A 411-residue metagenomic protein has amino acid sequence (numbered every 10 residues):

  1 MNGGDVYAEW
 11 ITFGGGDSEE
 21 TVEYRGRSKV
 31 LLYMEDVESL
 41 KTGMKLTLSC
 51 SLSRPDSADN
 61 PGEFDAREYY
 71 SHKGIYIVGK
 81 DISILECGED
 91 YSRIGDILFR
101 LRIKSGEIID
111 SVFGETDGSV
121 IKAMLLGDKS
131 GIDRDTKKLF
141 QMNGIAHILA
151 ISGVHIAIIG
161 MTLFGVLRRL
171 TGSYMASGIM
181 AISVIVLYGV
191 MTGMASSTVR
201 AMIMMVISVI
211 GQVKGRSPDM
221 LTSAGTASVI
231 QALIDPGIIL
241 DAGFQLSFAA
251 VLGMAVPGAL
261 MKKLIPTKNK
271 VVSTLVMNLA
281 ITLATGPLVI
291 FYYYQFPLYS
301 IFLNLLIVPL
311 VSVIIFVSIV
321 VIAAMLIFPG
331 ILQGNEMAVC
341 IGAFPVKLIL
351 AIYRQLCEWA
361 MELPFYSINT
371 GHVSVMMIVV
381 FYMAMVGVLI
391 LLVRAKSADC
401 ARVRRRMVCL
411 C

Functional and structural regions predicted by a protein language model:
M1-H147: Membrane-interface helix/helix-cap signal primarily in integral membrane proteins
G4, G16-S18, D36-S51, D56 (+6 more regions): Non-globular, low-confidence helical/coil segments that flank catalytic cores
G79, D133-I301, V317, V373-C411: Hydrophobic alpha-helical transmembrane segments in multi-pass membrane proteins
I94-R102, D117, V199, I203 (+5 more regions): Generic structural signal for well-ordered, non-membrane alpha-helical segments in soluble metabolic enzymes
E107, K138, R168, I185 (+6 more regions): Short amphipathic alpha-helical coupling elements at transmembrane boundaries
F113-D117, S196, D219, I239 (+1 more regions): Proline-centered turn/helix-capping motifs that create local helix->coil transitions or kinks
G253-F365: Alpha-helical transmembrane segments of multi-pass integral membrane proteins
